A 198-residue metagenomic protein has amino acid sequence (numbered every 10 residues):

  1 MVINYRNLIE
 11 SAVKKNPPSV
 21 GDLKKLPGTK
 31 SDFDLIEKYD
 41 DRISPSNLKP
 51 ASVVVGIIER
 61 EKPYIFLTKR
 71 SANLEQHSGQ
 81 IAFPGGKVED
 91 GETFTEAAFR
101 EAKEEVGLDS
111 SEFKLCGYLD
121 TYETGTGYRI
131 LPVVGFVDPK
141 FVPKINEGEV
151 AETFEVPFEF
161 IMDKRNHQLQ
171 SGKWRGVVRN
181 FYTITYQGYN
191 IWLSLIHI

Functional and structural regions predicted by a protein language model:
M1-P45: Entry/capping segment at the start of metal-dependent catalytic domains with acidic active-site entry clusters
R42-I65: Conserved N-terminal beta-strand and adjoining loop/helix that marks the start of the Nudix/MutT-like hydrolase domain
G56-I58, K69, F136-V137: Residue-level signal for short segments within beta-strands and strand-turn junctions of well-structured beta-sheet
E61-K62, A72-E75, V88-D90: A short acidic, glycine/proline-enriched capping/turn motif at secondary-structure boundaries, especially helix N-cap
F66-Q80: Active-site cofactor/substrate anionic-group-binding motifs, chiefly glycine- and Lys/Arg-rich phosphate-binding loops
K87-Q187, I191: Unchanged
I196-I198: Conserved small/polar residues in nucleotide/adenosyl-binding loops
